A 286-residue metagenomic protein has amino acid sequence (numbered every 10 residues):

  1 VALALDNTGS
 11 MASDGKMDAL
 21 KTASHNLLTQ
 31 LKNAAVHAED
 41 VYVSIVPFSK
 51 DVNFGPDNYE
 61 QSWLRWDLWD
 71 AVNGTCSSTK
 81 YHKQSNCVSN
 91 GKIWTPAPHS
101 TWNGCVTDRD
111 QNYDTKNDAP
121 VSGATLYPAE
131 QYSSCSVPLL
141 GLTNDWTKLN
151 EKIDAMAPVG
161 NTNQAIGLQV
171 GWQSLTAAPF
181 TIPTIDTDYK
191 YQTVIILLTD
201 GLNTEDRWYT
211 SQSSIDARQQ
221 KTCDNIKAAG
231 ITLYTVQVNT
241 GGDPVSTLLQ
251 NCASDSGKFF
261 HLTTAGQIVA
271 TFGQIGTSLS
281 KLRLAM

Functional and structural regions predicted by a protein language model:
A2, N7-L198, L202-H261, S280-M286: Divalent-cation-coordinating short motifs within acidic/hydroxyl- or histidine-rich contexts, strongest in von
K21, V269-F272: Amphipathic alpha-helical transducer elements in NTP-driven molecular machines
T264-I268: Alpha-helical heptad-repeat coiled-coil segments that mediate oligomerization/polymerization in large
T271-L279: A conserved amphipathic helix/loop scaffold that creates a polar/acidic microenvironment used either to coordinate
